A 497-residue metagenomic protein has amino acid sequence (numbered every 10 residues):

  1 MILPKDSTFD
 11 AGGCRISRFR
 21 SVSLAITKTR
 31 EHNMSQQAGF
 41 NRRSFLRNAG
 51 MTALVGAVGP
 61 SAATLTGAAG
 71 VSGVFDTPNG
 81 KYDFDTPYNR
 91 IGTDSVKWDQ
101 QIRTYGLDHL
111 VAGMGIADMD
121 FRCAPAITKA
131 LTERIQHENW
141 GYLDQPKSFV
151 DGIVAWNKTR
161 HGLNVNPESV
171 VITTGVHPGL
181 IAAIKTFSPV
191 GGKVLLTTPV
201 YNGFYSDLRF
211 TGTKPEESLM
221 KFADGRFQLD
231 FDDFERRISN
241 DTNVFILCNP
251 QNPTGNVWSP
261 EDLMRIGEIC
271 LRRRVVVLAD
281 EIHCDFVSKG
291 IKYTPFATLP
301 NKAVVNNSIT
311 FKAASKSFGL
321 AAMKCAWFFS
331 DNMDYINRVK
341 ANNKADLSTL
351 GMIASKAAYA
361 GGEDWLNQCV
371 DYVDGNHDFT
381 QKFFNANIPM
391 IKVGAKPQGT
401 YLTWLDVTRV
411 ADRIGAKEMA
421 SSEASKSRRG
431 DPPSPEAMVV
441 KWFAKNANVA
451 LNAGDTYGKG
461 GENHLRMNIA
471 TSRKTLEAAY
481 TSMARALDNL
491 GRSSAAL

Functional and structural regions predicted by a protein language model:
M1-D10, C14-F40: Secretory targeting signals
N33-L54: N-terminal secretory signal peptides and thylakoid transit peptides that target proteins across membranes
S72-G175, A182, A360-G361, L490 (+1 more regions): N-terminal small-domain helix-loop-helix segment of the aminotransferase-like
G80, K185-L247: PLP-dependent aminotransferase-like
F222-K292: Active-site phosphate-binding strand-loop segment of PLP-dependent enzymes
N307-A386, V393-G399: PLP-dependent aminotransferase class I/II
V373-Q381, V393-V410, A416-S425, G461: Conserved glycine-rich beta-strand-loop-beta hairpin in the small C-terminal domain of fold type I
S421-S427, P432-L497: PLP-dependent enzyme catalytic core of the Aspartate aminotransferase-like
